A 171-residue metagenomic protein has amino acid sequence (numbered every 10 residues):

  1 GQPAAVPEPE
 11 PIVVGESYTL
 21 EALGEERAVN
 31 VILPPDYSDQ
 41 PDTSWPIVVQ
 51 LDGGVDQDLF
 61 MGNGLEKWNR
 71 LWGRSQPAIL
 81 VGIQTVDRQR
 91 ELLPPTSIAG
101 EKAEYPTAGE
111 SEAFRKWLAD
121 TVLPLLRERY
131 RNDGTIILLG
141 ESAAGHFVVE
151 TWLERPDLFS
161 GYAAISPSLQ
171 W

Functional and structural regions predicted by a protein language model:
G1-W45: A domain-start/cap signature at the N-terminus of enzymes
S38, D42-T43, P94-S142: Gly/Ser-rich "nucleophile elbow"/oxyanion-hole loop immediately N-terminal to the catalytic nucleophile in hydrolases
D42-G54: Short beta-strand element of the alpha/beta-hydrolase
V49, I79-I83, A163: Hydrophobic/aromatic beta-strand patches that form the interior of the parallel beta-sheet core in alpha/beta enzyme
G54-K116: Active-site machinery of serine-nucleophile hydrolases
T85, A163-W171: Active-site nucleophile loop of the alpha/beta-hydrolase fold
I137, G161-A163: Residue in the alpha/beta-hydrolase core beta-strand immediately N-terminal to the catalytic nucleophile
G145-P156: Short glycine-enriched nucleophile-adjacent loop and the immediately C-terminal alpha-helix near the catalytic center
